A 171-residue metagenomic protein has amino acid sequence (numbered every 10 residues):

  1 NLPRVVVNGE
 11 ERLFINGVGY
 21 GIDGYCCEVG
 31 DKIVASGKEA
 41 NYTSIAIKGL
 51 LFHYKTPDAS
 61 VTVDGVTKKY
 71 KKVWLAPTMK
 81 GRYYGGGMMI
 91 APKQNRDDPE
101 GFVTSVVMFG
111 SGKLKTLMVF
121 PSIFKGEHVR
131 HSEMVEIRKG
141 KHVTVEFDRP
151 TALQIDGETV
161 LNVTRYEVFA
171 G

Functional and structural regions predicted by a protein language model:
N1-K68, K72-W74: Catalytic core of DAGKc-family lipid kinases
G9-E11, K71-V73, D98-V103, G171: Short coil/turn connectors at secondary-structure junctions
G19, D23, L75-I90: Glycine-rich phosphate/pyrophosphate-binding beta-alpha loops
C26, A76, S105, G157: A residue-level signal for conserved active-site and pocket-lining positions in enzyme catalytic cores
V34-S44, G81, G86-K115: Gly/Ser/Thr-rich active-site loops/lids in small-molecule metabolic enzymes that frequently grip phosphoryl groups
I45-K48, K55-G65, Y84-A91, H128-H131 (+1 more regions): Glycine-rich, charged/polar anion/phosphate-binding loops that engage phosphate groups from diverse ligands
V63-G65, N95-E100, V107-G171: ATP/nucleoside-binding phosphotransfer catalytic cores, i.e., glycine-rich phosphate-binding loops
